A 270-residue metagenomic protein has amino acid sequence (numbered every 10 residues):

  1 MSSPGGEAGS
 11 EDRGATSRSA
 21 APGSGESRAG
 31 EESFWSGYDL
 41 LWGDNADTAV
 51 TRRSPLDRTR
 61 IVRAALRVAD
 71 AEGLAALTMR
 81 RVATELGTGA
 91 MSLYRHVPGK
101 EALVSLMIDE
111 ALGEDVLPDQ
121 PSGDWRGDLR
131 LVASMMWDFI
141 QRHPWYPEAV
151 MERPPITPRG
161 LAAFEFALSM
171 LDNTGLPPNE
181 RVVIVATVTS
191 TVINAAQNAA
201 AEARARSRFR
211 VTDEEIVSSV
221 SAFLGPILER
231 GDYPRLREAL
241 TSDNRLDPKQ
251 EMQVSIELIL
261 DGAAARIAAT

Functional and structural regions predicted by a protein language model:
M1-P55, R230-T241: N-terminal intrinsically disordered/low-complexity leader segments
S2, V211-T270: A structured, mid-to-C-terminal "fold-capping" secondary-structure block
R60, A64, V68-E101, L106: Helix-turn-helix
R60, R81, A102, L131 (+5 more regions): Amphipathic alpha-helical interaction segments
R60-R67, A102-L117, L131-M135, A162-F166: Alpha-helical structural segments
I108, W137-R159, F166, Q197-S207 (+1 more regions): Amphipathic alpha-helical segments used for helix-helix packing
L117-A162, P178-N179, V185-V188: Hydrophobic alpha-helical connector segments
A163-T189, A195-S219, N244, A263-I267: Hydrophobic alpha-helical bundle segments that form small-molecule/ligand-binding pockets
